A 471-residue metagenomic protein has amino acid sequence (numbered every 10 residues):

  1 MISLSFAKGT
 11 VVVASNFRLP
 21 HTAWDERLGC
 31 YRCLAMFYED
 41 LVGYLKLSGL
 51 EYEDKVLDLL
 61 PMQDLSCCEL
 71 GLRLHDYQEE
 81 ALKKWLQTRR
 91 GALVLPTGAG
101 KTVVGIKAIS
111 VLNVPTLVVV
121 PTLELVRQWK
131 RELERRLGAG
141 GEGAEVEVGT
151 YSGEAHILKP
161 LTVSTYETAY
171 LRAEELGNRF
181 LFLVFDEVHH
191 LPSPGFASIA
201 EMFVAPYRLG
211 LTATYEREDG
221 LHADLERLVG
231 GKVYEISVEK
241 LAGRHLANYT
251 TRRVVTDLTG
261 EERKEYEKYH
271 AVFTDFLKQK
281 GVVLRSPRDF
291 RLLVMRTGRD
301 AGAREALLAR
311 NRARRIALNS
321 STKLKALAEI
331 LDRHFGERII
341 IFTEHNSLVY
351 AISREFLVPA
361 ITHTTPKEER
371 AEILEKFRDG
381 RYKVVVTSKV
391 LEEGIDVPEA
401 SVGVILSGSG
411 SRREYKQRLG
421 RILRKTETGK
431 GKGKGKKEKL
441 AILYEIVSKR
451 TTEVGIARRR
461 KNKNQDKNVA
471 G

Functional and structural regions predicted by a protein language model:
D58-V94: Conserved pre-motif I regulatory segment
T88-L112: Walker A/P-loop
R127, E145-I157, R338-F342, S347-E392 (+1 more regions): Conserved helicase ATPase core of P-loop NTP-dependent helicases/translocases
S152-F182, S193-S198: Conserved helix/coil segment N-terminal to the catalytic DExD/H
N178-L181, A223, V386, E393-S409 (+2 more regions): A short beta-strand element within the Helicase C-terminal
F182, H189-T251, T259-K264, K268 (+1 more regions): Post-DEXD/H (motif II) to motif III coupling segment of the RecA-like Helicase ATP-binding lobe
E226, G230, Y234, V238-A247 (+2 more regions): A conserved SF2-helicase RecA2
P287-R370: Conserved helicase/translocase motor-coupling segment
